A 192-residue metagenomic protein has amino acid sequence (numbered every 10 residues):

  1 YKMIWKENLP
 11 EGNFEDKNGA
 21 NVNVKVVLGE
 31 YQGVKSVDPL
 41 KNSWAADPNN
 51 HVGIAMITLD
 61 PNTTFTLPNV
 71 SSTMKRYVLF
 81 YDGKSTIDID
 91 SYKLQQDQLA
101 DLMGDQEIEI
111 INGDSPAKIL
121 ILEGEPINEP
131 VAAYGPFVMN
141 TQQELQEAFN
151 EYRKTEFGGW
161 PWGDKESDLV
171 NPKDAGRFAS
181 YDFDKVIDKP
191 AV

Functional and structural regions predicted by a protein language model:
Y1-V192: Jelly-roll (double-stranded beta-helix
